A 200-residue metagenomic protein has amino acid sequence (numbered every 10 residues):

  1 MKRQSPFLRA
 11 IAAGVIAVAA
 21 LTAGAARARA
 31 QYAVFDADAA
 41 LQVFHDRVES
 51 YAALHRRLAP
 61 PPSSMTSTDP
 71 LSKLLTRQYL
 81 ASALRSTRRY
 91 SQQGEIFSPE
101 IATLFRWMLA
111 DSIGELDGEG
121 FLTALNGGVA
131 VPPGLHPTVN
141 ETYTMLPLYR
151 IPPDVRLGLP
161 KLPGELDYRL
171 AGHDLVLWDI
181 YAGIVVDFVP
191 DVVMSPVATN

Functional and structural regions predicted by a protein language model:
K2-V15: Bacterial N-terminal signal peptides that target proteins for export
V18-R27: C-terminal segment of classical bacterial N-terminal signal peptides
F35-F44, A53, S195-N200: Soluble, non-membrane globular domain cores that form compact, hydrophobic packing and curved binding surfaces
L41-I101: Early exported N-terminus immediately downstream of N-terminal targeting peptides
T76-I151: Mid-length scaffold segments of soluble, non-membrane domains
T123-N200: Amphipathic, charged alpha-helical segments and their helix-to-coil junctions in extracytoplasmic/peripheral assemblies
